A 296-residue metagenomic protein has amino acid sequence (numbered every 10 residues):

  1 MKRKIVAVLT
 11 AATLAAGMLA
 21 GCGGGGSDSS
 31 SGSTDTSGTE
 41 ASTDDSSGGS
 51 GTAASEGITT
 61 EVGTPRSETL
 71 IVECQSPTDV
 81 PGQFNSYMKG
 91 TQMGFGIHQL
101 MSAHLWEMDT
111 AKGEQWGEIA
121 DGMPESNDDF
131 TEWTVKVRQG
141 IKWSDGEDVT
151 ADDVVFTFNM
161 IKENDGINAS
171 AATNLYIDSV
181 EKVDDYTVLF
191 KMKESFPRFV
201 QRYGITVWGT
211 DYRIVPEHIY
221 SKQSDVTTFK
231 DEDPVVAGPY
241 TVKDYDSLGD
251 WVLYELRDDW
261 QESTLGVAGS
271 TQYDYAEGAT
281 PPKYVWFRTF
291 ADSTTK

Functional and structural regions predicted by a protein language model:
M1-I5: Positively charged n-region of N-terminal signal peptides that target proteins for export
T13-M18: Hydrophobic core
L19-T34: Bacterial lipoprotein signal-peptidase II cleavage site
R66-S76, E132-V135, T157, V188-F190 (+3 more regions): Short, well-ordered beta-strand elements
I71-D128, N159, V235: N-terminal lobe/hinge region of extracytoplasmic solute-binding protein
T110-A111, T206-Y284, T294: Gly/Pro-rich hinge or "lid" segments in bacterial periplasmic/extracellular proteins
G122-I167, V183, L189: Aromatic- and charge-enriched surface segment that lines or borders ligand/interaction sites
A171-S221, P239-D246: Surface-exposed binding/hinge segments that line and control ligand-binding clefts or catalytic entry sites
